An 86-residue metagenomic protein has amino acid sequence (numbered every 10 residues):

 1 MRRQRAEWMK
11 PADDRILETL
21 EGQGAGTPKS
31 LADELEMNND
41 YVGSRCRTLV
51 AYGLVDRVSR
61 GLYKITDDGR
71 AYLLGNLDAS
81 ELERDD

Functional and structural regions predicted by a protein language model:
M1-D86: Acidic, polar-rich N-terminal leader regions of halophilic archaeal proteins
